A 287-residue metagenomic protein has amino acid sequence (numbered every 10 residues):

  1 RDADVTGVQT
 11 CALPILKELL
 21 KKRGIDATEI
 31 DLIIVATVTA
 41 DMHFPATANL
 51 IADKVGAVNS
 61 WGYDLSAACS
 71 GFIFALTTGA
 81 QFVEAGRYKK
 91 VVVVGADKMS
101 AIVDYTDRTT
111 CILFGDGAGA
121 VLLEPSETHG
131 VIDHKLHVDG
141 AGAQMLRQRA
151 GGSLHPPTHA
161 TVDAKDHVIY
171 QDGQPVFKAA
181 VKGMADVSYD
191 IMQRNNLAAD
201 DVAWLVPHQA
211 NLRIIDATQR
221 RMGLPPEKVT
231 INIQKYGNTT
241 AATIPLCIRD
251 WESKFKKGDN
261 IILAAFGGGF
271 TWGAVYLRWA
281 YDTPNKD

Functional and structural regions predicted by a protein language model:
R1-C11: Single conserved hydrophobic/aromatic residue that forms the stacking wall/gate of nucleotide- or nucleobase-binding
V8, D107-K178, K182, D186 (+1 more regions): Condensing-enzyme catalytic core mediating Claisen C-C bond formation in acyl metabolism
P14-L16, L20, T39-A40, D53-W61 (+4 more regions): Claisen-condensing/thiolase-fold acyl-transfer catalytic domains that form or cleave C-C bonds in fatty acid
K22-V58: Anion-binding (especially nucleotide phosphate/pyrophosphate-binding) glycine-rich loop and adjoining beta-alpha core
T28-A36, A199-H208: Short glycine-rich phosphate-binding loop at a beta-alpha junction
A36, S66, V91-D97, L123 (+2 more regions): Short beta-strand segments
M42-G56, V93-M99, P156-T161, I214-P226: Acidic-glycine-rich active-site phosphate/pyrophosphate-binding loop
E84-A118: Flexible, glycine-rich active-site loops centered on histidine and acidic residues that chelate a metal or position
